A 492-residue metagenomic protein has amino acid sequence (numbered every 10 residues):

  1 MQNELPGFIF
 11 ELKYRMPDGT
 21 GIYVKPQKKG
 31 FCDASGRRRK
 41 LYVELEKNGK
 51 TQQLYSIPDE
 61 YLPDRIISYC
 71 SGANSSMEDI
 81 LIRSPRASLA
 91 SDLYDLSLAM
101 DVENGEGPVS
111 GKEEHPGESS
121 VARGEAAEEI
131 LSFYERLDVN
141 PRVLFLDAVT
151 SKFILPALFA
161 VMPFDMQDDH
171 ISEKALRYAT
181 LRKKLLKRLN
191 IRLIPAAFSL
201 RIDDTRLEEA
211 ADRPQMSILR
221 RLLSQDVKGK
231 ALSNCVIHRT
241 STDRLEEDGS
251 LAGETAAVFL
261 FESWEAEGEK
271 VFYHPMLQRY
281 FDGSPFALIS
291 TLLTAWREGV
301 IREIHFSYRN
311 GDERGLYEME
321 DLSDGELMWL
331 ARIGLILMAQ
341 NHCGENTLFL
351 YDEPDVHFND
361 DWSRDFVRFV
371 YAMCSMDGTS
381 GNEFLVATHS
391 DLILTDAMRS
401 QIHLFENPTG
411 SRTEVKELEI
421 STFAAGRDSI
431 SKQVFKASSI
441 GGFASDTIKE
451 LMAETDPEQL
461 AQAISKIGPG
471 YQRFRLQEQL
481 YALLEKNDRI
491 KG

Functional and structural regions predicted by a protein language model:
M1-G36, N48: Conserved P-loop NTP-binding catalytic core
M1-I9, G283-L288, T294-S445: Switch/communication elements of ASCE P-loop NTPase nucleotide-binding domains
K13-R15, K25-Q27, E44-E46, D147 (+3 more regions): A structural detector for beta-sheet-dominated domains
S35-G49, M276-Y280, L288-L292: Long, contiguous juxta-domain segments that are non-catalytic but functionally important
R38-Q53, E326-M338: A Trp-anchored, charged/polar loop motif used as the substrate-binding/catalytic surface of acyl/ester-handling
K50-Q53, I57-I67, A73-R192, A196-A210 (+4 more regions): Acidic, Mg2+-coordinating catalytic modules of nucleic-acid enzymes
Y69-C70, D352: Conserved beta-strand segments of the P-loop GTPase G domain that flank and frequently precede/overlap
P108-H115, V121-G124, E128-Y134, K152-I154 (+1 more regions): Extended helical coiled-coil dimerization/tether regions that scaffold and oligomerize large DNA-maintenance assemblies
